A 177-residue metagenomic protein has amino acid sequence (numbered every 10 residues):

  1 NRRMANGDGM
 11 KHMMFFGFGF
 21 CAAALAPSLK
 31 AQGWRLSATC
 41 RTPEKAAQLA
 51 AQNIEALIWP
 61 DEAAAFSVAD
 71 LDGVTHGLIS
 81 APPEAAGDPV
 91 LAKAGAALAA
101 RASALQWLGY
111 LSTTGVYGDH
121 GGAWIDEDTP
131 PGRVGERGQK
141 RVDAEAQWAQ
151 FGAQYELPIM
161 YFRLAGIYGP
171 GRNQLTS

Functional and structural regions predicted by a protein language model:
M13-G17: Conserved N-terminal Rossmann-fold NAD(P)-binding element of oxidoreductases
A22-A23: N-terminal Rossmann-fold NAD(P) dinucleotide-binding loop
L29: Aromatic pocket-lining residues of Rossmann-like dinucleotide-binding sites
A38-P43, P60-D61: N-terminal Rossmann-fold cofactor-binding loop
I54-G73: Conserved Rossmann-fold cofactor-binding substructure of NAD(P)-dependent oxidoreductases
D70-Y110, A146: NAD(P)-cofactor binding segment of oxidoreductase domains
G95-E136: Conserved Rossmann-fold NAD(P)-dependent oxidoreductase catalytic core, especially the SDR/UDP-sugar
A146-P170: Conserved beta-loop-beta element that borders a ligand/cofactor-binding pocket
